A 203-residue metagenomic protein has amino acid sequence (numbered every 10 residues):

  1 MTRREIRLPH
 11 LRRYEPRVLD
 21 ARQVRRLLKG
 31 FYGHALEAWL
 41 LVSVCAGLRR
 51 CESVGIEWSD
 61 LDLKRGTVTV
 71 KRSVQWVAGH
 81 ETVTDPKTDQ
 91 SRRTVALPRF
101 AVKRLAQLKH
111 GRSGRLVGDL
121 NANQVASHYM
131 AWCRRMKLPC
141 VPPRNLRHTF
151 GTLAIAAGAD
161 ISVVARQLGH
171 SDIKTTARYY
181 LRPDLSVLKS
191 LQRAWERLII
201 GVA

Functional and structural regions predicted by a protein language model:
M1-I56, K64, Q75, S91 (+4 more regions): Basic, Lys/Arg- and aromatic-enriched nucleic-acid-binding interface segment
V18, V74, V102, L168-R193: Catalytic-site neighborhood detector that most strongly recognizes the C-terminal catalytic loop/helix of tyrosine
V18-V24, R65, S73-V77, A96-C140: Active-site/catalytic core of tyrosine-dependent DNA strand-transfer enzymes
L41, C45, C51-E52, N145-S171 (+1 more regions): C-terminal catalytic core of tyrosine-transesterase DNA break-rejoin enzymes
D60-T67, C140, A159-Y179: Short, polar N-cap/turn motifs at the start of nucleic acid-interacting alpha helices
R72-Q90: Short, flexible, glycine-rich and Lys/Arg-enriched loop motifs at helix boundaries that contact anionic partners
R193-I199: Short, basic, alpha-helical segments at the C-terminal edge of helix-turn-helix-like DNA-binding modules
G201-A203: Intrinsically disordered, low-complexity and often Lys/Arg-enriched segments
